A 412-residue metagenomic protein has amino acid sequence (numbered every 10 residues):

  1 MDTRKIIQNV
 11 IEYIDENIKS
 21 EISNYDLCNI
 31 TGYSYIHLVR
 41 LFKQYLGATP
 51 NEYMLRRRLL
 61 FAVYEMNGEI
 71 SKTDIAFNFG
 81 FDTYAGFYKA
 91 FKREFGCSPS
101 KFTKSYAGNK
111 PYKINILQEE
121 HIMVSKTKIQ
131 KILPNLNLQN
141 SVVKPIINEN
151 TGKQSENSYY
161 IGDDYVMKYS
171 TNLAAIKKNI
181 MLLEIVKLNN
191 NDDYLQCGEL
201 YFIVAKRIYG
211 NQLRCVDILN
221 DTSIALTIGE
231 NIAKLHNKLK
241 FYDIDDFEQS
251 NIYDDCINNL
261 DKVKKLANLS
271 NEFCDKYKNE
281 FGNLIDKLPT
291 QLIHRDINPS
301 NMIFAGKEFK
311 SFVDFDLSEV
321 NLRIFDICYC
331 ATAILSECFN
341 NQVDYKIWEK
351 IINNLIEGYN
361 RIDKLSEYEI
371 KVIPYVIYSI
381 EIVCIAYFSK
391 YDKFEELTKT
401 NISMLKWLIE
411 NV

Functional and structural regions predicted by a protein language model:
Q8, E12-N17, E21, Y25 (+2 more regions): Terminal helix-turn-helix DNA-binding modules in bacterial transcription factors
S23-T31, Y35-F42, G68-T103: Sequence-specific DNA-binding recognition helix
Q118-N190: Conserved NTP-binding catalytic cores of kinases and kinase-like/nucleotidyltransferase enzymes across multiple kinase
N150-D163, M167, N279-F325: Active-site acidic catalytic loop and adjacent metal/ATP-binding pocket of ATP-dependent phosphoryl transfer enzymes
G162-Y242: ATP-binding pocket architecture of kinase catalytic cores
C215-L269, T290, V320: A cross-family kinase active-site recognition segment
I324-D363, Y378-F394: Active-site activation/catalytic loop segments of kinase-like enzymes and analogous catalytic loops in related
V383-V412: ATP/Mg2+ or Mg2+-diphosphate-binding catalytic cores that bind nucleotide phosphates or diphosphates via glycine-rich
